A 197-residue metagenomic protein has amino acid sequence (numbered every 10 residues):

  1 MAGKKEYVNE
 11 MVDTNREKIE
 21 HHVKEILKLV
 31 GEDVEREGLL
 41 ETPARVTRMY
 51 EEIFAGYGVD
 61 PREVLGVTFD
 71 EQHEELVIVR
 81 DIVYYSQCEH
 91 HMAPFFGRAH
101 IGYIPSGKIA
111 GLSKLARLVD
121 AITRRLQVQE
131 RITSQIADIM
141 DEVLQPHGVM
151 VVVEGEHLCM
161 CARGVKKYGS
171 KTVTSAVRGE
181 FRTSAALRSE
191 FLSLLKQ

Functional and structural regions predicted by a protein language model:
M1-Q197: A domain-level signal for the structural core that forms small-molecule/cofactor-binding pockets and catalytic centers
